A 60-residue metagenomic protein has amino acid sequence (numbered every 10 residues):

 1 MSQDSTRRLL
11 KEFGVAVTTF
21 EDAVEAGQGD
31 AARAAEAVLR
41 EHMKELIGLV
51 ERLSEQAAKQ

Functional and structural regions predicted by a protein language model:
S2-T6: Disorder-to-helix initiation segments
R7-Q60: Short, charge-rich amphipathic interface segments used for partner binding and complex assembly
